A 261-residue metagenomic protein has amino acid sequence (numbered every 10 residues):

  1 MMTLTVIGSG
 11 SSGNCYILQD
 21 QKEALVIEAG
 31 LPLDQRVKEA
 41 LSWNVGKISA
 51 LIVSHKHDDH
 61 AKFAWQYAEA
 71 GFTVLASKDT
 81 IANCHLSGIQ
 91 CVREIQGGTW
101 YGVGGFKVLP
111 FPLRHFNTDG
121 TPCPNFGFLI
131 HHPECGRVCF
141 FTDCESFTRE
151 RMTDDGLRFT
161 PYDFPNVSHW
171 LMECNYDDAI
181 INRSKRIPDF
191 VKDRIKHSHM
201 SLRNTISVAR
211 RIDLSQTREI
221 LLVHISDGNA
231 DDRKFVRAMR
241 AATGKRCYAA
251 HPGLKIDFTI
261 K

Functional and structural regions predicted by a protein language model:
M1-W43, P124-D143, H169: Conserved beta-strand hairpin/beta-sheet module of binuclear metal-dependent hydrolase folds, prominently
Y16, W100-E173: Catalytic core of the metallo-beta-lactamase
L18, E28, H55, V74 (+4 more regions): Divalent metal-coordination and catalytic microenvironments
L33-D79, S168: Active-site metal-binding motif and surrounding structural segment of the metallo-beta-lactamase
H57-A61, I81-N83, F147-R149, D177-A179 (+1 more regions): Active-site environment of divalent metal-dependent phosphoester hydrolases
A61-P122: Glycine/small-residue-rich loop that forms an oxyanion/phosphate-binding "nest" at active or ligand-binding sites
F128, R246-K261: Binuclear metal-dependent phosphoesterase catalytic core
T153-P252: Cap/insert and terminal regions of metallo-dependent hydrolase folds
